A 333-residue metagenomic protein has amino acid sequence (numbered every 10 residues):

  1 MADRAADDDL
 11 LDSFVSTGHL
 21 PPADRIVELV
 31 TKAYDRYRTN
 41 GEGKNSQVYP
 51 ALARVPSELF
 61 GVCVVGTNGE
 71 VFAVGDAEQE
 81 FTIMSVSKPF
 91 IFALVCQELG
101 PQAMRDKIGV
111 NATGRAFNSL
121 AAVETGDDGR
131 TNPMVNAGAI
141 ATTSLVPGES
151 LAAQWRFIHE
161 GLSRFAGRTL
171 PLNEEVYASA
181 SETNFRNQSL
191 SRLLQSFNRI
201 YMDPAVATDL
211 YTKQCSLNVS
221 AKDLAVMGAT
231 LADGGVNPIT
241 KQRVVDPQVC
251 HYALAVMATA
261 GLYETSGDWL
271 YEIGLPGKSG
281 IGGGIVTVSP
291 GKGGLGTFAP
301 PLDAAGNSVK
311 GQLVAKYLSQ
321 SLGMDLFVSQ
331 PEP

Functional and structural regions predicted by a protein language model:
A5-E42, V95-Q214: Active-site-adjacent helix/loop patches that line small-molecule binding or acyl-intermediate pockets
D7-T17, G234-P333: Structured C-terminal helix/loop/strand segments within mature extracytoplasmic catalytic/sensor domains
L10, S181-N184, R192-Y252, A305-S308: Penicillin-binding protein/beta-lactamase superfamily catalytic region
T31-Y34, R38, V86-A93, Q97 (+1 more regions): A charged amphipathic helix-loop-strand protein-protein interaction module that recurs in cytosolic assemblies
R38-V74, V286-T287: A short, well-structured edge-of-sheet supersecondary motif
L52-V55, R130-N132, E182, G274-K278 (+1 more regions): Short Gly/Pro-enriched turn/cap motifs at secondary-structure boundaries
N68-G69, T82-R105, M227, L295: Active-site SXXK
E78-E80: A short acidic/small-residue loop/turn micro-motif
